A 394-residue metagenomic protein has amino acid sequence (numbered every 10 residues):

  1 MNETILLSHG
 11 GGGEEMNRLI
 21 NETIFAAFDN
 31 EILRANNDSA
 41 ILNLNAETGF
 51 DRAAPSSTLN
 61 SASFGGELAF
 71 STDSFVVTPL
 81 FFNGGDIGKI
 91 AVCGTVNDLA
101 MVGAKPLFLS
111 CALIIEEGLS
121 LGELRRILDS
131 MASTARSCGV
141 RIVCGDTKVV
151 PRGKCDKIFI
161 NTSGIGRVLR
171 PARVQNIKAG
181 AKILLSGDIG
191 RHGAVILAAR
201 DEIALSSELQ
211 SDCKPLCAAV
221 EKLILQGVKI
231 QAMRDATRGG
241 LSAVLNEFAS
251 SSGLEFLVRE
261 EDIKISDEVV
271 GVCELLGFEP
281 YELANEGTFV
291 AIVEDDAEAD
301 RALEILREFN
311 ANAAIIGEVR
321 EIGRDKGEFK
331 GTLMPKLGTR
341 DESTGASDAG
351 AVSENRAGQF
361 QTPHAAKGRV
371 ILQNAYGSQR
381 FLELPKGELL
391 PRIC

Functional and structural regions predicted by a protein language model:
M1-D341, D348, E354-C394: Helix-biased detector of long, well-ordered alpha-helical tracts
